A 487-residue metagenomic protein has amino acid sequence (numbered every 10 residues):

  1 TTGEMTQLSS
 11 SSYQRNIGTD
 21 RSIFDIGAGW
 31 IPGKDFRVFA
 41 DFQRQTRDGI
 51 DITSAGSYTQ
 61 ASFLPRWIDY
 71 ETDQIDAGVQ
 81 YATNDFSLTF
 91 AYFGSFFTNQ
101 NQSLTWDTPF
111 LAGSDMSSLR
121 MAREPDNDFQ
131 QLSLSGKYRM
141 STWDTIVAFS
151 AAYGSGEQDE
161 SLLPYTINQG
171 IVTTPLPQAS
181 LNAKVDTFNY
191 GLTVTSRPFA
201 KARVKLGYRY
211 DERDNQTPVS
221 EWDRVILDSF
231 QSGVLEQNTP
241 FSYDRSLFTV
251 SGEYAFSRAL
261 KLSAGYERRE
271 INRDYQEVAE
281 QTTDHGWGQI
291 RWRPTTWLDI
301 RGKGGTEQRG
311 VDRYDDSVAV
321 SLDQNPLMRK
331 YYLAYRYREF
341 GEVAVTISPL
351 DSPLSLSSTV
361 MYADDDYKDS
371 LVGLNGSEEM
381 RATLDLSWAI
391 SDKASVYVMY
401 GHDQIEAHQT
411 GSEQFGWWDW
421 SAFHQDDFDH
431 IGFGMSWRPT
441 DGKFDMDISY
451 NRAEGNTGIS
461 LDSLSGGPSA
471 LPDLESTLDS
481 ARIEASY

Functional and structural regions predicted by a protein language model:
T1-Y487: Gram-negative and organellar
